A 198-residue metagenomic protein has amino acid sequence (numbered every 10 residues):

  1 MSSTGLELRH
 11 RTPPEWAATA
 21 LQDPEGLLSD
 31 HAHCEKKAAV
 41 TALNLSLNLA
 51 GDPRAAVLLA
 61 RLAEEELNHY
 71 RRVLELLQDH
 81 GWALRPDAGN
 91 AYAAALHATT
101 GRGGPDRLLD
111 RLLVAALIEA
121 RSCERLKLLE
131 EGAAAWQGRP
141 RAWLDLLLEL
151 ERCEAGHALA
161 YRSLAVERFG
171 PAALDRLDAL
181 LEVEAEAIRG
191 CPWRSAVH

Functional and structural regions predicted by a protein language model:
M1-H198: Non-heme di-metal
